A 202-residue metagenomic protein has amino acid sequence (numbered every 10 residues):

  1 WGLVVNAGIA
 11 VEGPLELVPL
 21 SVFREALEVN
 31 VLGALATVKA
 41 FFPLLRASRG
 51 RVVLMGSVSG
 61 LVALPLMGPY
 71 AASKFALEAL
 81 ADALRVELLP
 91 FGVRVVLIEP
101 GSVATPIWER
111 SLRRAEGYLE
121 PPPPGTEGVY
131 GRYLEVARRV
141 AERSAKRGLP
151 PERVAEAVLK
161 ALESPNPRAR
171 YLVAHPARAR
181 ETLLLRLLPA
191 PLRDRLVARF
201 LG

Functional and structural regions predicted by a protein language model:
N6-V11: Conserved NAD(P)H cofactor-binding loop of Rossmann-fold oxidoreductase domains
P14-L15, P19-R24: Substrate-binding pocket helix/loop in short-chain dehydrogenase/reductase
E16, V62-G68: Active-site loop immediately N-terminal to the catalytic Tyr-X3-Lys motif of short-chain dehydrogenase/reductase
V38, S73-A76: Active-site helix of classical SDR
V38-K39, D82: A short, exposed helix-loop element centered on a Lys and neighboring polar residues
S57: Residue(s) in the substrate-gating loop at a strand-loop-helix junction that position the organic substrate next
P90-S144: C-terminal beta-strand-loop-alpha-helix "lid" module of Rossmann-like NAD(P)-dependent dehydrogenases
